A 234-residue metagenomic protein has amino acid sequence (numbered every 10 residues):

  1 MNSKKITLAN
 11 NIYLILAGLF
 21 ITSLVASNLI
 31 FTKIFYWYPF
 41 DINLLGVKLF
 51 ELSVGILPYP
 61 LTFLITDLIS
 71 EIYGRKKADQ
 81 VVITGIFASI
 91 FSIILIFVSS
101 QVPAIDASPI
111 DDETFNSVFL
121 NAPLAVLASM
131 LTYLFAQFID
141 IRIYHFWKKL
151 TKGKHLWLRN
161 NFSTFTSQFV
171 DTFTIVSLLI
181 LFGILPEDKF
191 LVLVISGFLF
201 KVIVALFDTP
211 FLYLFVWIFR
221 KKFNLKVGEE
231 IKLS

Functional and structural regions predicted by a protein language model:
N2-G18: N-terminal membrane topogenic signal
I21-W37: Alpha-helical transmembrane segments of multi-pass membrane proteins
L57-L68: Central hydrophobic cores of alpha-helical transmembrane segments in multi-pass inner-membrane proteins across all
G85-I86, L134, W157-F169, V194-K201: Transmembrane helix-bundle signature of multi-pass membrane transporters/permeases
S89-S108, S129, Y133, Q137: Transmembrane alpha-helix/helix-exit interface in multi-pass inner-membrane proteins
V98-L124: Membrane-interface interhelical connector segments
W147-N160: Membrane interface segments of multi-pass transport proteins and intramembrane proteases
I218-S234: Short, highly charged, low-complexity non-transmembrane loops/tails of multi-pass membrane proteins
